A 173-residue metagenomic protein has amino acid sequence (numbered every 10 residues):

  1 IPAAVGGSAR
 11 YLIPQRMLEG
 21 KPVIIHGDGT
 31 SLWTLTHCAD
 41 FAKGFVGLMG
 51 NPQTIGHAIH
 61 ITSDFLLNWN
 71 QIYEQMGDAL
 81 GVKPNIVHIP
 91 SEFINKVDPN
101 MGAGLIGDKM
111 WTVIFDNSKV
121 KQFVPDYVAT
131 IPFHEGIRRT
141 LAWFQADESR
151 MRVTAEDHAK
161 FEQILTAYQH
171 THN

Functional and structural regions predicted by a protein language model:
I1-A4: Conserved beta-loop-beta element that borders a ligand/cofactor-binding pocket
G7-I13, H26-M49, G56-H57, E135: Substrate-positioning beta->alpha
P14-H26, V82-V87, S118: A short C-terminal helix-loop "cap" of Rossmann-like NAD(P)-dependent dehydrogenase/epimerase domains
G20, N51-P52, F123, W143-D147: Generic structural signal for alpha-helix termini and adjacent loop/cap motifs
T36, L67, F115, I131: Residue-level signal for the nucleotide or nucleotide-sugar donor/cofactor binding architecture
C38, N95-Y127, A146-R150: Conserved C-terminal active-site "lid" loop/helix of NAD(P)H-dependent oxidoreductases that clamps the redox cofactor
G47-I106, N117, R139, Q169-N173: Mid/C-terminal beta-alpha module of Rossmann-like enzyme folds, strongest in SDR-family dehydrogenases/epimerases
I131-N173: Amphipathic terminal alpha-helices
